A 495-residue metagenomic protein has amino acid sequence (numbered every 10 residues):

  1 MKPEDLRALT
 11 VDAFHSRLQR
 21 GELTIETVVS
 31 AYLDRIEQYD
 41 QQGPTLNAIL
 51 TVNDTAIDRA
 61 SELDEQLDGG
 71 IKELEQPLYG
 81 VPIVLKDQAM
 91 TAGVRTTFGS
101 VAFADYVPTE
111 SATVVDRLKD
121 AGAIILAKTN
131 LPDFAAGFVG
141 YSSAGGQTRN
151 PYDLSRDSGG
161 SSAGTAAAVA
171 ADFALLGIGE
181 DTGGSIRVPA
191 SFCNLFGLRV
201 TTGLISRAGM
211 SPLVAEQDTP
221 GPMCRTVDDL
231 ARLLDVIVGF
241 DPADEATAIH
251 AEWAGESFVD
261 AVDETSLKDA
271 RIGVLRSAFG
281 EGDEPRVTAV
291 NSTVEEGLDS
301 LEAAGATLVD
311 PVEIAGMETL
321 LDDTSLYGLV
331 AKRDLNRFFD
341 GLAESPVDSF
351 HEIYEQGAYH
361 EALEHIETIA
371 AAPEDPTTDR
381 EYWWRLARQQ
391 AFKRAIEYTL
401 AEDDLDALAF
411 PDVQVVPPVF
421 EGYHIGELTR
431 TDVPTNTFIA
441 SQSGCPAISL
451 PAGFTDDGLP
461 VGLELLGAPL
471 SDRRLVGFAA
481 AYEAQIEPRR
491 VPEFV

Functional and structural regions predicted by a protein language model:
M1-R59, E65-D68, G280, E296-G297 (+3 more regions): An N-terminal boundary/leader segment
R7, Q217-T219, P242-K332, R337-G341: Gly/Ser-rich, acidic/histidine-flanked active-site/gating loops
Q19, Q38, T45, D120 (+3 more regions): Structural helix-boundary/capping segments
G21, G80, D120, A174-L175 (+3 more regions): Glycine-rich, small-residue loops and helix-cap segments that act as flexible hinges at active-site edges
E22, V29, S61, E256-V259 (+4 more regions): Acyltransferase
Q42, P77-P220, E245-I249, L275-S277 (+1 more regions): Short glycine/serine-rich loop/turn segments
D54-S61, G122-A123, P132: Long amphipathic alpha-helix in the N-terminal Rossmann-like dinucleotide-binding domain of NAD(P)-dependent
L78-F98, A261, S266-R276, L329-R394 (+2 more regions): Short helix-loop capping/hinge segments that flank enzyme active sites or metal/cofactor-binding pockets
